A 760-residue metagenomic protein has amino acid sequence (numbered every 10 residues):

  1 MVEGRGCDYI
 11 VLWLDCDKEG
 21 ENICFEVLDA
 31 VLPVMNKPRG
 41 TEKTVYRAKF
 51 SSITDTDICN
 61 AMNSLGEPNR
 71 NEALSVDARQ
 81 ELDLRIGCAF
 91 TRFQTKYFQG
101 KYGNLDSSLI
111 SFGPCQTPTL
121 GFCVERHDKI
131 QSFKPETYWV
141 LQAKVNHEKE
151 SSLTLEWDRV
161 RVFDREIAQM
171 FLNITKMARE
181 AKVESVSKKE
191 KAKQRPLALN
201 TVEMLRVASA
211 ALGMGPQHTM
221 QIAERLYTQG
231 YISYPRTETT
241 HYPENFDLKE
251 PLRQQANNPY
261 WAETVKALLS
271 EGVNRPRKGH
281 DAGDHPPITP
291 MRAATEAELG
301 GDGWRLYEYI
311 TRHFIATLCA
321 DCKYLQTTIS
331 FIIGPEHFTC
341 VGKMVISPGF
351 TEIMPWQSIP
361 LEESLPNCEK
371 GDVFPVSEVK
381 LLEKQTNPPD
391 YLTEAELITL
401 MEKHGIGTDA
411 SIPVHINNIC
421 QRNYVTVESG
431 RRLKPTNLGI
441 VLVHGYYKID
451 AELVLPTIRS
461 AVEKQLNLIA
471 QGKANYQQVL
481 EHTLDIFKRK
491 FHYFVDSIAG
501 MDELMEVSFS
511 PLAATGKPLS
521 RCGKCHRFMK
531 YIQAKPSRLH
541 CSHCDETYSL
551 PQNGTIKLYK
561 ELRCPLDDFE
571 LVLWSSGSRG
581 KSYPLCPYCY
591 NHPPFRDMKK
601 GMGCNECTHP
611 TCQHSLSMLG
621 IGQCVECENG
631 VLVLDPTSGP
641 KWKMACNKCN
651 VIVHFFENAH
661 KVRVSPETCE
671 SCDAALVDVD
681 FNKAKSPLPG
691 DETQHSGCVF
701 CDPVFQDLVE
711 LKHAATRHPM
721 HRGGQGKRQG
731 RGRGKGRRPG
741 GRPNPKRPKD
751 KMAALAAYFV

Functional and structural regions predicted by a protein language model:
V2, S132, G215-Q217, Q221 (+1 more regions): Basic, low-complexity terminal or inter-domain segments flanking catalytic cores
V2-E190, L269, A282-T339, M344 (+1 more regions): Phosphate-backbone binding and catalysis cores of DNA-processing enzymes
D15, A211-G215: A conserved hydrophobic secondary-structure block that centers on an alpha-helix together with its immediately flanking
D57, E203, E396: Ca2+-coordinating acidic residues in Ca2+-binding motifs
A178-Q194, R206, E378-N387: Positively charged, polyanion-binding regions of nucleic-acid-associated proteins
Q194-V202: DNA transaction DNA-binding modules
L197, L212, D390: Flexible coil/turn residues that form the inter-helical turn or adjacent wing/linker of helix-turn-helix
